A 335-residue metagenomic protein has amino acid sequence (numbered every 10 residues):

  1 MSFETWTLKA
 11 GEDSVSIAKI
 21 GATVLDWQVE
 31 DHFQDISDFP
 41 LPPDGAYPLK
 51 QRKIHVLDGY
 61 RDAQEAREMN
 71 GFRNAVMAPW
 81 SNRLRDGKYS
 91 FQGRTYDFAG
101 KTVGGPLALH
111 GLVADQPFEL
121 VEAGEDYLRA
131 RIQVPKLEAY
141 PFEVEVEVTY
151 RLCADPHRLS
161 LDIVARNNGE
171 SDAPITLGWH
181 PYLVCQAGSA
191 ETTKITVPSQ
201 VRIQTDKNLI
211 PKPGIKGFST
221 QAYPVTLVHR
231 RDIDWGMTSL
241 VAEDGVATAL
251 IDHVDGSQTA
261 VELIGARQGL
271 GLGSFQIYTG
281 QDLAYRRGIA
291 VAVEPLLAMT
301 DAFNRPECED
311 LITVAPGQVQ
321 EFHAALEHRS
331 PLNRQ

Functional and structural regions predicted by a protein language model:
M1-E12: Short, Gly/Pro- and small/polar-rich lid/capping loops
K9, A99-D155: Extended, loop-rich substrate-binding clefts of extracytoplasmic carbohydrate-active enzymes
S16-T95: Acidic-aromatic substrate-binding/catalytic surfaces of carbohydrate-active enzymes
I17, Y89-D97, I163, I312-S330: Short Pro-Gly-centered flexible turn/kink motifs
S81-R83, R305-D310: Short alpha-helix capping/helix-loop boundary micro-motifs
D97, P174, Y182-G269: Active-site/ligand-binding surface loops and adjacent short beta/alpha elements that line catalytic pockets across
L107-V121, R231-E307: Acidic/His-leaning functional-site neighborhoods
V134-Q186: Acidic, contiguous internal or C-terminal segments within carbohydrate-active enzymes that form a structured patch used
